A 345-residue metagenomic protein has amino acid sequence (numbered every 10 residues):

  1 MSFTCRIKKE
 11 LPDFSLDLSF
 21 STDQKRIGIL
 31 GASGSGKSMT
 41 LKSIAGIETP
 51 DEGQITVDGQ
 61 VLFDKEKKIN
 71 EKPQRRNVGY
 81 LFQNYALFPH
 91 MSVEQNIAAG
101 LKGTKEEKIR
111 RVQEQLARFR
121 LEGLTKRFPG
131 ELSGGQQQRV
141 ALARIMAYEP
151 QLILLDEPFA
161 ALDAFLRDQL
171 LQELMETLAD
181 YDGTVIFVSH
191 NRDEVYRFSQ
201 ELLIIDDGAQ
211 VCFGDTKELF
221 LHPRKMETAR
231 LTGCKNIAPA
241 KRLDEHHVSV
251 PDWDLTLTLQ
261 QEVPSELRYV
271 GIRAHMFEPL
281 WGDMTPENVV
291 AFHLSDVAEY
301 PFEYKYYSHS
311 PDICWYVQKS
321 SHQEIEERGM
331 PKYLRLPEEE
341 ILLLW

Functional and structural regions predicted by a protein language model:
C5-A32, S38-M39, G46-T49, Q60-V61 (+2 more regions): Non-catalytic connector elements of ABC transporters
G28, N70-K72, R76-A86, I186: ABC nucleotide-binding domain signature
S38-L41, V140: ABC ATPase nucleotide-binding domain helices that frame the ATP-binding cleft
I47, V78, F82-H90, N191: Catalytic "switch" loops of ABC-type ATPases
E48-T49, T56, K102, A179: A position-specific signal in ABC ATPase nucleotide-binding domains
G53-K65: Conserved ABC transporter NBD signature motif
N77, S92-E227: ABC ATPase nucleotide-binding domains
L221-D244, G271: C-terminal boundary and immediately downstream tail of ABC-type ATPase nucleotide-binding domains
